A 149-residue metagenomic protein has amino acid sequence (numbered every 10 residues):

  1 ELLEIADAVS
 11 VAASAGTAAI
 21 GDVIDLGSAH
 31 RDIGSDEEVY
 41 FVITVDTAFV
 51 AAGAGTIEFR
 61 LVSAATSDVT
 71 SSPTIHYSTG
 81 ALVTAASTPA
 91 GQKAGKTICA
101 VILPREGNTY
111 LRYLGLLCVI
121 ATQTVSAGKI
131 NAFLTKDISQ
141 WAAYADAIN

Functional and structural regions predicted by a protein language model:
E1-N149: Surface-exposed, low-hydrophobicity beta-strand/loop segments enriched in small/polar/acidic residues
